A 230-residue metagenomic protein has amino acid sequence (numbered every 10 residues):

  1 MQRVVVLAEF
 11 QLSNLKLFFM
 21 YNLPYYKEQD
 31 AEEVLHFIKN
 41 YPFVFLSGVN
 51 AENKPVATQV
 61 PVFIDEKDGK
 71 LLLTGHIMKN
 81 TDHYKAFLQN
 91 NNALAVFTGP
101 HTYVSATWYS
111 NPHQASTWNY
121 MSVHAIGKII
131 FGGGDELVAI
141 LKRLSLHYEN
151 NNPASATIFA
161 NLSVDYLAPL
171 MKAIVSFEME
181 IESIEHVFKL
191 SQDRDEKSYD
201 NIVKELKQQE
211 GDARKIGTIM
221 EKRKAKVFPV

Functional and structural regions predicted by a protein language model:
E9, N14-F19, G132-V230: C-terminal edge-of-domain segments
F19-K70: An N-terminal domain-cap segment
V34-F37, K85-F87, L167-K172: A general structural signal for short secondary-structure junctions and capping/turn motifs
P42, T58, G69-L73, Q89-A93 (+2 more regions): A generic structural signal for short beta-strands and their flanking turns/coil linkers
A51-K54, D65-L71, K79-D82, G99-Y103 (+1 more regions): Short, charged/polar surface micro-motifs in flexible loops or helix N-caps
P61, H76, V96, K128 (+1 more regions): Residue-level recognition of well-ordered beta-strand positions that form the cores of beta-sheet-rich folds across
K79-I140: Short, structured beta-strand-loop surface elements
